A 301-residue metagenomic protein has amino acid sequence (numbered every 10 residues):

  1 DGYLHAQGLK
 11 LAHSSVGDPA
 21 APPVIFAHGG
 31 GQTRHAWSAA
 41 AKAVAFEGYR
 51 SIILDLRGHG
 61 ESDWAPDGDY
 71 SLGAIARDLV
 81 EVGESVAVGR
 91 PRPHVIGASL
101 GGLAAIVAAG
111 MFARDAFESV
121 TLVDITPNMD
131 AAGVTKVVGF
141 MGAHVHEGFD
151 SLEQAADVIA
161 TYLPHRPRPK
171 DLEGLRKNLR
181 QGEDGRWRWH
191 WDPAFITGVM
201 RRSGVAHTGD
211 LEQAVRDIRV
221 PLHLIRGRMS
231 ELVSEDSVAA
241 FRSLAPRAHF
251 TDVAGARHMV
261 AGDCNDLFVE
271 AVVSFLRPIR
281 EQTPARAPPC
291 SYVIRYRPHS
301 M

Functional and structural regions predicted by a protein language model:
D1-V24, F46-Y49, V88-R90, E270-M301: Alpha/beta-hydrolase fold catalytic core
A12-D63: Conserved HGGG/HGGXW glycine-rich cap/lid loop of the alpha/beta-hydrolase fold
D63-A76: Catalytic nucleophile-loop/oxyanion-hole region of alpha/beta-hydrolase and closely related hydrolase-like folds
A74-P91: Conserved acidic catalytic loop of the alpha/beta-hydrolase fold
R90-G133: Conserved hydrolase catalytic core segment
D150-A206: Conserved alpha/beta-hydrolase catalytic His-Asp/Glu region
G182-L244, H249-D252: Conserved serine/cysteine hydrolase catalytic core
V253-V269: Catalytic histidine-centered segment of alpha/beta-hydrolase-like enzymes
